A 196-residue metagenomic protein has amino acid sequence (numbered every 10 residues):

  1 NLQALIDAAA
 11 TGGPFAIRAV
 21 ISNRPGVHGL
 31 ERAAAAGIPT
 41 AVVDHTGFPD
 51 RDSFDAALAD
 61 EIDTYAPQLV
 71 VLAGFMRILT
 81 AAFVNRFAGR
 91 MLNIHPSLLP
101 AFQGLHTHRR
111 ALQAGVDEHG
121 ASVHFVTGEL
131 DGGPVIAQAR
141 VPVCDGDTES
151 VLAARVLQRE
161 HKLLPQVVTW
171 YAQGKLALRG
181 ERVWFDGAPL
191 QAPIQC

Functional and structural regions predicted by a protein language model:
N1-H28, R32: N-terminal Rossmann-like dinucleotide-binding module
Q3, R179-C196: Short, basic/aromatic-enriched C-terminal tail that caps enzymatic domains
A8, F15, N23, L69 (+1 more regions): Donor/substrate-binding cores of folate-linked one-carbon enzymes
I17-R18, P39-V43: Short beta-strand elements in bilobed, periplasmic/extracellular small-molecule ligand-binding domains
A36-G37, F87: Short, structured coil segments at secondary-structure junctions
A41-T46, I94: Short beta->alpha connector loops at strand-helix junctions that form conserved, small/polar/Pro-enriched
T46-D60: Glycine-rich, highly charged phosphate/nucleotide-binding loops
E61-P67: Glycine-rich phosphate-binding loop signature in dinucleotide/nucleotide-binding domains
